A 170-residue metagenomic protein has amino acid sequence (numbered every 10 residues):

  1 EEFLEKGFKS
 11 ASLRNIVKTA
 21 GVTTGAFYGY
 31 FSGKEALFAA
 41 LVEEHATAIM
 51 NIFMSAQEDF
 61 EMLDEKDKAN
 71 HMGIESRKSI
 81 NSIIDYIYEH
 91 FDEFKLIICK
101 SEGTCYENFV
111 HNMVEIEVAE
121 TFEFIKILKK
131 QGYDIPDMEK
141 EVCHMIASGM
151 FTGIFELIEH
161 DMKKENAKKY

Functional and structural regions predicted by a protein language model:
E2-A36, A40: Helix-turn-helix
L13, E43-Q57: Short, basic, alpha-helical segments at the C-terminal edge of helix-turn-helix-like DNA-binding modules
A39, E43, T47, G73-R77 (+6 more regions): Non-membrane alpha-helical structural segments and their capping/turn regions in soluble enzymes
A40, M54-E89: Hydrophobic alpha-helical connector segments
I49-I52, H90, E120, M150-G153: Amphipathic alpha-helices that form helix-helix packing interfaces
F60-D67, F94-S101, L128, I154-M162: Secondary-structure edge/capping motif, primarily at the C-terminal ends of alpha-helices and the immediately following
I74, S82-E89, G103-K130, E141-S148: Amphipathic alpha-helical packing segments from all-alpha helical-bundle domains
I125-Y170: Hydrophobic/aromatic-rich alpha-helical bundle segments in the mid-to-C-terminal region
